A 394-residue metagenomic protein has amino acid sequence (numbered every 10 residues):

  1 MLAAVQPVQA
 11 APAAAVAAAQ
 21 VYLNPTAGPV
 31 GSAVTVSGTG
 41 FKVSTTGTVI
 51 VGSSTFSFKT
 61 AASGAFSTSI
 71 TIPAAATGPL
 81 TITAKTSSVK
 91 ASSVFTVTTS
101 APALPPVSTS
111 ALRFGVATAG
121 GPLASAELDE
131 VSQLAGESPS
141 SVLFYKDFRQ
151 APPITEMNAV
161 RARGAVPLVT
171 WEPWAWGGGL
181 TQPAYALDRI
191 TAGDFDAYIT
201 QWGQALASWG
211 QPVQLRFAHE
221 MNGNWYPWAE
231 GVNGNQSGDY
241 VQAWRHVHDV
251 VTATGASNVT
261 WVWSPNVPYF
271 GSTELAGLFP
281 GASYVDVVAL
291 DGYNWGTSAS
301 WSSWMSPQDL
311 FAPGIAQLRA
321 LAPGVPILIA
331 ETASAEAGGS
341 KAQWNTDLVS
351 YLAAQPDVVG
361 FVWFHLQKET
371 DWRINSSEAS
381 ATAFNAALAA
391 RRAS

Functional and structural regions predicted by a protein language model:
M1-A101: Extracytoplasmic/secretory-pathway segments with low complexity and glycosylation-like composition
T99-Q150: Boundary/entry segment of secreted carbohydrate-active catalytic domains
S108-A119, V325-S394: Substrate-binding cleft of secreted/luminal carbohydrate-active enzymes
A119-A126, L143-N158, A175-G178, R189-Y198 (+4 more regions): Acidic-and-aromatic substrate-binding clefts and catalytic sites of carbohydrate-active enzymes
L128-E137, A151-V169, Q201-G210, L278-S283 (+2 more regions): Acidic (Asp/Glu)-rich catalytic clusters
T155-E172, V287-E336: Glycoside hydrolase catalytic-domain groove-lining segments
T155-W263, F384: Substrate-binding cleft of extracellular glycoside hydrolase catalytic domains
W244, H248-E274, G324-A337, G360-L366: Aromatic-lined carbohydrate-recognition surfaces of secreted/lumenal glycan-active proteins
